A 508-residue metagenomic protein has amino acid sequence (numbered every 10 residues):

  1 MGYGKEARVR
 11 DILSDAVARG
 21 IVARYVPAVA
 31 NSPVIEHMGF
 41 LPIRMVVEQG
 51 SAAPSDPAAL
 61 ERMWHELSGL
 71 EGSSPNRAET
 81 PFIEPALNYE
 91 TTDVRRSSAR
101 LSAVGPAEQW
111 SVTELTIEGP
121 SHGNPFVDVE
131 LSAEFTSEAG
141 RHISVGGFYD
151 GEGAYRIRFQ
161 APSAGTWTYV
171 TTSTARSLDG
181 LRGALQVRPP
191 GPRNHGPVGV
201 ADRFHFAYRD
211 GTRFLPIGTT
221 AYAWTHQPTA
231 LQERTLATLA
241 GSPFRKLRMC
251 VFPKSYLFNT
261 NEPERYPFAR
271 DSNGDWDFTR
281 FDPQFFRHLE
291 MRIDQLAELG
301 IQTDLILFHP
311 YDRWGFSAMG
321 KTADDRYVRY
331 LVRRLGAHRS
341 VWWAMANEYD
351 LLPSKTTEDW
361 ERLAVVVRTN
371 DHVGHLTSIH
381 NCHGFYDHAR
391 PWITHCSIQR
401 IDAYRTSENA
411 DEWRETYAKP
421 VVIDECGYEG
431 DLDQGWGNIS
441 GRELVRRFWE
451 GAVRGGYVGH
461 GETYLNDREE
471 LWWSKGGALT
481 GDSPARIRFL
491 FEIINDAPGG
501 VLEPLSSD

Functional and structural regions predicted by a protein language model:
G2-A59: Compact, charge-rich alpha-helical regulatory domains located at protein termini
S51-F82: Death-fold interaction domains
I83-A139, V145, Q186-P190, D508: Non-catalytic, glycine-rich low-complexity segments
E134, A139-R203: Extended acidic/polar, glycine-enriched regions that form or flank non-catalytic beta-rich accessory modules
A161, L178-P190, P391, I439 (+3 more regions): Mature catalytic domains of secreted/periplasmic carbohydrate-active enzymes
P190-S407: Active-site mouth of glycoside hydrolases
T212, E429-L432, L444-D508: Aromatic- and carboxylate-lined catalytic core of secreted/periplasmic carbohydrate-active enzymes
G374, R390-E469: Catalytic-core region of carbohydrate-active enzymes that cleave or remodel glycosidic bonds
